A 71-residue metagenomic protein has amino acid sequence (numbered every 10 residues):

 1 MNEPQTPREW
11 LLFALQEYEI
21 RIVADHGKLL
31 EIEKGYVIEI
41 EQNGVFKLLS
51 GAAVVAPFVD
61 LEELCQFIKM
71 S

Functional and structural regions predicted by a protein language model:
M1-E31, V54-V55, L61-E62: Negatively charged, low-complexity tracts enriched in Asp/Glu with abundant Ser/Thr
K34-G51: Short aromatic-glycine-(Arg/Gly/Cys) micro-motifs in beta-strand/loop hairpins
E39, A56-P57: A sequence-level detector of short linear motifs
G51, V59-S71: A short, charged, amphipathic alpha-helix used as a generic interaction element across diverse proteins
